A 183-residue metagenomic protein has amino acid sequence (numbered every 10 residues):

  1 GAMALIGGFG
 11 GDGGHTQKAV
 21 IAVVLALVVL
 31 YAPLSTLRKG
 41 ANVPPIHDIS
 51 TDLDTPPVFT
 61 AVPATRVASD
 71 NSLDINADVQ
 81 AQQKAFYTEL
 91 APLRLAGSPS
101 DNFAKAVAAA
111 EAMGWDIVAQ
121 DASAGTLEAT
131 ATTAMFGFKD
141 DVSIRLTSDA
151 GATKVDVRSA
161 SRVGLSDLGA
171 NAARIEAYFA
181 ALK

Functional and structural regions predicted by a protein language model:
G1-M3, V24-Y31: Canonical hydrophobic alpha-helical transmembrane segment
A4-V20, A32-K183: Ser/Thr-rich, low-complexity intrinsically disordered terminal regions
